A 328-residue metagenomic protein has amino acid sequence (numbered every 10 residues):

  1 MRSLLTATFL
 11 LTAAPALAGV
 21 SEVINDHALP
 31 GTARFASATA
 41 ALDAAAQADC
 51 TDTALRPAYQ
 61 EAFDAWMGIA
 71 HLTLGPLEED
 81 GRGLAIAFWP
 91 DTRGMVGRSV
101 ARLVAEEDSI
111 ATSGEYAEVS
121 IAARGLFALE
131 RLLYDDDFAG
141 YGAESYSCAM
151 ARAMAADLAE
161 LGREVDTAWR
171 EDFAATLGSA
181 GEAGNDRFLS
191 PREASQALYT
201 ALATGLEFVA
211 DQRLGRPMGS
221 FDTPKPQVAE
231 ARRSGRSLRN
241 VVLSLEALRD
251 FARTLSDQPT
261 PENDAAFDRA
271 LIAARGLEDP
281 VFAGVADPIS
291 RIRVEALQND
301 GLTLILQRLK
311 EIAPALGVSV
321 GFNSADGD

Functional and structural regions predicted by a protein language model:
M1, L17-G19: Absolute protein N-terminus
M1-A7: Sec-dependent signal peptide recognition, specifically the positively charged N-region followed immediately by
A13-P15: N-terminal signal peptide c-region/cleavage motif recognized by signal peptidases
G19-D328: Mature extracytoplasmic or organellar-lumen-exposed domains after removal of signal/transit peptides
